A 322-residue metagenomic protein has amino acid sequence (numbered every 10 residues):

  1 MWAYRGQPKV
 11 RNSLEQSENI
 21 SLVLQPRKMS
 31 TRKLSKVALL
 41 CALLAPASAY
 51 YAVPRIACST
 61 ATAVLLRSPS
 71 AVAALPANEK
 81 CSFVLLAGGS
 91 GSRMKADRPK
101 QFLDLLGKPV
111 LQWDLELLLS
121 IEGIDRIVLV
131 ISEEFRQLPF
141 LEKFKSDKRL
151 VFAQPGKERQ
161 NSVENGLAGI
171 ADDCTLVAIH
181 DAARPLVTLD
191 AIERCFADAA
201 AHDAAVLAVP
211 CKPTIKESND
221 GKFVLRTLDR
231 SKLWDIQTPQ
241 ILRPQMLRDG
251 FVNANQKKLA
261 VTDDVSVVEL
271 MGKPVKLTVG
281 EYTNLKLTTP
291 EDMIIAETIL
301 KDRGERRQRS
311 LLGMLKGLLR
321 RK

Functional and structural regions predicted by a protein language model:
L22-V23, T31-C58: N-terminal chloroplast transit peptides
A45-A77: N-terminal mitochondrial targeting presequence
L75-E134: N-terminal glycine-rich phosphate-binding loop and ensuing alpha1 helix
E134-F140: Short, charged/polar "capping" segments at the starts of alpha-helices and the immediately preceding loops
K143-L176: Short phosphate-binding loop-to-helix
L186-T278, L318-K322: Conserved core of the sugar-phosphate nucleotidyltransferase
I294, T298-K322: Left-handed beta-helix
